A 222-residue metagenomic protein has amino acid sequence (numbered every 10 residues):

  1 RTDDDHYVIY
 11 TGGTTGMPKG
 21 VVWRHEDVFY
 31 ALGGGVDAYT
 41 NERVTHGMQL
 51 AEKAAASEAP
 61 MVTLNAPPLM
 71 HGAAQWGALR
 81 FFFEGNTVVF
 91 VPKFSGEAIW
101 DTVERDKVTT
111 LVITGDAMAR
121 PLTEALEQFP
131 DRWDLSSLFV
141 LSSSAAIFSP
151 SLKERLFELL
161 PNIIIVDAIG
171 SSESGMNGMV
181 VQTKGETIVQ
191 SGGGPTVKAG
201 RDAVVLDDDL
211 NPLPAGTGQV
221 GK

Functional and structural regions predicted by a protein language model:
R1, K19-V22, T87-F94, V166: Short beta-strand->loop structural element characteristic of the AMP-binding/adenylate-forming
R1-Y10, M17, E52-T63, R201: Conserved pre-ATP/AMP-binding loop-to-beta segment of ANL
H6-G34, A38-E42: Conserved AMP-binding A3 loop
G13, F83-E84, V108-I113, T123-V189 (+2 more regions): Gly/Ser/Thr-rich phosphate-binding loop
F29-V62, A66, M70-T110, A125: Conserved AMP-binding/adenylation subdomain of ANL enzymes
T187-V197: Short Gly/Pro-enriched turn/cap motifs at secondary-structure boundaries
V204-K222: Conserved beta-loop-beta connector loops within the AMP-binding
